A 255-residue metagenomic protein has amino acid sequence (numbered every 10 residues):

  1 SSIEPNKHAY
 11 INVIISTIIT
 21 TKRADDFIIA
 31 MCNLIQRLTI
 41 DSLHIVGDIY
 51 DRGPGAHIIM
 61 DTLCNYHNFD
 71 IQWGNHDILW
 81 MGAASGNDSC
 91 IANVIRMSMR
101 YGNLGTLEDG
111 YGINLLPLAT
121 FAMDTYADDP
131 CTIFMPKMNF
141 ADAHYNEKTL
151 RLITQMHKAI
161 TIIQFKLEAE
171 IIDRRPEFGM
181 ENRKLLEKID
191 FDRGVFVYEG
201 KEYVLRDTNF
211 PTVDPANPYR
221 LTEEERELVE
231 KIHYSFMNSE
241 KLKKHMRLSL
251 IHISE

Functional and structural regions predicted by a protein language model:
S1-E255: Feature recognizes metal-dependent phosphohydrolase scaffolds
